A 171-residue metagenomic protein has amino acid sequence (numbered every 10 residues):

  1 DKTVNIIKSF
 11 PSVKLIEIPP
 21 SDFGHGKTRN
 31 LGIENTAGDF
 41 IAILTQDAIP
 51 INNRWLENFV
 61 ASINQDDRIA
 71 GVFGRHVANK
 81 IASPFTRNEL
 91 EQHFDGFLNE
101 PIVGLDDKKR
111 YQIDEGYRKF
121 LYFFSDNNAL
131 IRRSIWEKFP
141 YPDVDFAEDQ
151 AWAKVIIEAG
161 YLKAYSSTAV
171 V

Functional and structural regions predicted by a protein language model:
D1-P19: Acidic donor-binding segment of Leloir-type glycosyltransferases
P19-T36, N58: Glycine-rich, basic loop-to-helix element that forms the pyrophosphate-binding segment of sugar-nucleotide handling
A37-G38, S125-K138: Conserved nucleotide-sugar donor-binding and metal-coordinating catalytic region shared by glycosyltransferases
I41: Short aromatic/hydrophobic "clamp" motif used to bind/position activated sugar donors
N53-H93: Conserved donor NDP-sugar-binding/catalytic core segment of glycosyltransferases
K109-I131: A recurrent flexible, glycine/aromatic-enriched loop bordering the glycosyltransferase active site that acts as
F146-W152: Acidic donor-binding loop at a coil-to-helix junction in glycosyltransferase catalytic cores that engages
A164-V170: Catalytic beta-strand/loop signature of glycosyltransferases that borders the donor
